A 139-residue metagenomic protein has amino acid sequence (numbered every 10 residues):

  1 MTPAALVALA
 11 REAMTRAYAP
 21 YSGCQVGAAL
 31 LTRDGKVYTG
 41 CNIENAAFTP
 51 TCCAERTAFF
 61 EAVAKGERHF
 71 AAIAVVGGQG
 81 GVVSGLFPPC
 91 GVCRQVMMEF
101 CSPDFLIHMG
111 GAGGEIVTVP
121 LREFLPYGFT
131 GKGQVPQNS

Functional and structural regions predicted by a protein language model:
P3, A8, C90-R94: Charged, amphipathic alpha-helical segments
A4-A19: Short, basic/aromatic recognition patches
A10, A28-A29, A58, A62: Small-residue (primarily alanine) positions within well-ordered alpha-helices, especially packing/interaction faces
S22-G23, C52: Short glycine/proline-enriched turns and hinge-like loops at secondary-structure junctions
G23-T32, H108: Short beta-strand scaffold segments in enzyme catalytic cores
T39-G133: Zn2+-dependent cytidine deaminase-like catalytic core
P136-S139: Iron-sulfur (Fe-S) cluster-binding modules
